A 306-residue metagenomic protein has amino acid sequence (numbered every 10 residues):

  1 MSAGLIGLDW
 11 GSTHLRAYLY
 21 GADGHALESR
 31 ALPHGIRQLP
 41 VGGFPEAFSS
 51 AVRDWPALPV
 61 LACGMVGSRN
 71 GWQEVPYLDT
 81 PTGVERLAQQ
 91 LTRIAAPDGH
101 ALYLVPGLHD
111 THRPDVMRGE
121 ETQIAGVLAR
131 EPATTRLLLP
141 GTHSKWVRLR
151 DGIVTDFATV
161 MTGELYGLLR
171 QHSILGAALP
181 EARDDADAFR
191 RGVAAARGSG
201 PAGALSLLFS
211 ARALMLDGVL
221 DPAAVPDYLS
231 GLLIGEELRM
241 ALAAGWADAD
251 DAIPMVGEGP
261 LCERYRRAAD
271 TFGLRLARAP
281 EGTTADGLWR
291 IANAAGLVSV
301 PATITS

Functional and structural regions predicted by a protein language model:
L5-D9, P59-L61, T135-L139, P254: Short glycine-aspartate micro-motif
L5-G43: Short glycine-rich, Thr/Ser-proximal phosphate-binding strand/loop in the N-terminal lobe of ATP-dependent enzymes
L8-H14, L139-H143, T162, G257-P260: A short acidic Gly-Thr/Ser loop motif
H14, D250-A268: Glycine-rich phosphate-binding loops at beta-strand->alpha-helix junctions
R53-M117, D151: Short beta-strand-loop/turn "lid" adjacent to the catalytic site in phosphate-handling enzymes
L108-P140, K145-R197: Glycine-rich phosphate-binding loop plus the immediately following alpha-helix
R197-M240: Adenine-nucleotide phosphate-binding core of ATP-dependent small-molecule kinases
A277-S306: Glycine-rich phosphate-binding/hydrolytic loop that grips phosphoryl groups
